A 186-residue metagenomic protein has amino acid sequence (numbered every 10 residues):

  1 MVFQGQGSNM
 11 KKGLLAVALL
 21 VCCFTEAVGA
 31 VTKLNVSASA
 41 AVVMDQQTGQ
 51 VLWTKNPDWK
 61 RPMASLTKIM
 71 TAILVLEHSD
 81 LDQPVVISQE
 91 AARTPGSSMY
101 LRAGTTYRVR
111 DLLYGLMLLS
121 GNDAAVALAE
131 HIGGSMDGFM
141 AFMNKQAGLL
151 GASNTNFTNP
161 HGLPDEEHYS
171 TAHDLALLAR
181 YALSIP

Functional and structural regions predicted by a protein language model:
V2, Q6-G13: Positively charged n-region of N-terminal signal peptides that target proteins for export
V2-Q4, F24, N144: Intrinsically disordered, low-complexity regions enriched for glutamine and histidine
G7, G29-P186: Active-site-adjacent loops and short helices of periplasmic peptidoglycan-processing enzymes
G13-C22: Sec-dependent N-terminal signal peptides
C22-V28: C-terminal segment of classical bacterial N-terminal signal peptides
